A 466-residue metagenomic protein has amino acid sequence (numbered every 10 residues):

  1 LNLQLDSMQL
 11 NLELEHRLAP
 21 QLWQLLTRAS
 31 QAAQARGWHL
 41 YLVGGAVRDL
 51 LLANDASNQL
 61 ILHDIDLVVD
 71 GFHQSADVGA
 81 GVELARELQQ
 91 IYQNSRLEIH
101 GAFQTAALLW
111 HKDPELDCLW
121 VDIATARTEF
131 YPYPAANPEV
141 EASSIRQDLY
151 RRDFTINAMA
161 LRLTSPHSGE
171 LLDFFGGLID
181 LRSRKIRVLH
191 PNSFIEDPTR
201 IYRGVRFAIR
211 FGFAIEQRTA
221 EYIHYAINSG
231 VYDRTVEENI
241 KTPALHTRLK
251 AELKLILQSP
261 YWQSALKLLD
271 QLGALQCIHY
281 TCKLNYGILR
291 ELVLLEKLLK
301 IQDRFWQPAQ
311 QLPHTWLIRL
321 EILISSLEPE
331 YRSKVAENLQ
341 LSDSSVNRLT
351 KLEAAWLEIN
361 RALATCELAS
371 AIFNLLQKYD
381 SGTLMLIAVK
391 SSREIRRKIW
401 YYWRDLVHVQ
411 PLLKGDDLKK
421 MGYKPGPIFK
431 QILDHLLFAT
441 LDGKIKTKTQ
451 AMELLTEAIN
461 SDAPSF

Functional and structural regions predicted by a protein language model:
L1-F466: Catalytic cores of the polymerase beta-like nucleotidyltransferase superfamily and closely associated nucleotide
